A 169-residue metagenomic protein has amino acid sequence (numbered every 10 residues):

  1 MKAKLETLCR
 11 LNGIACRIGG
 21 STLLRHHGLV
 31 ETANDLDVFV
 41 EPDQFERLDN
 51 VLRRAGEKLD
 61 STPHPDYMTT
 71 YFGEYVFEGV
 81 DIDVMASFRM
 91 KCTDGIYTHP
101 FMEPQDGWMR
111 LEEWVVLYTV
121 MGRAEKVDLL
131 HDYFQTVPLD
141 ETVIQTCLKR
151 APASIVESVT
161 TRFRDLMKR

Functional and structural regions predicted by a protein language model:
M1-R169: Compositionally biased terminal segments of proteins
